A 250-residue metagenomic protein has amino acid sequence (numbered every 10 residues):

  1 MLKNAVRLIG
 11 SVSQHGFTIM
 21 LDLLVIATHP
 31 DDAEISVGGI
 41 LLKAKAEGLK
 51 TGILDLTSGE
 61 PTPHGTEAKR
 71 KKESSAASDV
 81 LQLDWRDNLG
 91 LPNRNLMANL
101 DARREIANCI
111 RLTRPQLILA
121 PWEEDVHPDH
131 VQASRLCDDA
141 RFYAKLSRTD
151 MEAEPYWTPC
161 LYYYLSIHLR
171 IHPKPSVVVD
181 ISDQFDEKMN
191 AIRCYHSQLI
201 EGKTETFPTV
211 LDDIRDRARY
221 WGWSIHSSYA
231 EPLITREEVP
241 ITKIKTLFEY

Functional and structural regions predicted by a protein language model:
N4-V6, G10-L24, M97-Y250: Metal-dependent de-N-acetylase/amidase catalytic core
V6-T113, I234, T246-E249: Active-site rim/loop-helix segments in enzyme catalytic domains that contact anionic ligands
